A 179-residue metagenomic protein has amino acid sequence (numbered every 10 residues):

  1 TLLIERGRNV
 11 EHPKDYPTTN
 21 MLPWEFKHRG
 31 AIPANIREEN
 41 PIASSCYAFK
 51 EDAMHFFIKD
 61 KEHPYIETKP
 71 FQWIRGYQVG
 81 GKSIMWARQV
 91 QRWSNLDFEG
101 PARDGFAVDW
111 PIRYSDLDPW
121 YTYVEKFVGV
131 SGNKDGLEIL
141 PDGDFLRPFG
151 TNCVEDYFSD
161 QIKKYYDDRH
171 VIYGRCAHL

Functional and structural regions predicted by a protein language model:
T1-P101, F106, P111, S115 (+1 more regions): N-terminal glycine-rich phosphate/pyrophosphate-binding loop and immediately adjacent elements
E125-L179: Active-site/ligand-binding neighborhood in enzyme catalytic cores
